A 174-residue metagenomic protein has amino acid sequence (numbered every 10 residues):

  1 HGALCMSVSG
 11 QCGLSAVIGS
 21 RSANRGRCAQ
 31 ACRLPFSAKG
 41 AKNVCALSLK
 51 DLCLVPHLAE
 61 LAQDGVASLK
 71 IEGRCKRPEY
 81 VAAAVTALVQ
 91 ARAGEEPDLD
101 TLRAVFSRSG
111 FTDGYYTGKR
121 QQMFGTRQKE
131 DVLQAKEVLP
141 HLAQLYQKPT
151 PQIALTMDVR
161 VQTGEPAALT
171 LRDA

Functional and structural regions predicted by a protein language model:
H1-A174: Surface-exposed amphipathic alpha-helical tracts and adjacent flexible/coil segments at the periphery of soluble enzymes
